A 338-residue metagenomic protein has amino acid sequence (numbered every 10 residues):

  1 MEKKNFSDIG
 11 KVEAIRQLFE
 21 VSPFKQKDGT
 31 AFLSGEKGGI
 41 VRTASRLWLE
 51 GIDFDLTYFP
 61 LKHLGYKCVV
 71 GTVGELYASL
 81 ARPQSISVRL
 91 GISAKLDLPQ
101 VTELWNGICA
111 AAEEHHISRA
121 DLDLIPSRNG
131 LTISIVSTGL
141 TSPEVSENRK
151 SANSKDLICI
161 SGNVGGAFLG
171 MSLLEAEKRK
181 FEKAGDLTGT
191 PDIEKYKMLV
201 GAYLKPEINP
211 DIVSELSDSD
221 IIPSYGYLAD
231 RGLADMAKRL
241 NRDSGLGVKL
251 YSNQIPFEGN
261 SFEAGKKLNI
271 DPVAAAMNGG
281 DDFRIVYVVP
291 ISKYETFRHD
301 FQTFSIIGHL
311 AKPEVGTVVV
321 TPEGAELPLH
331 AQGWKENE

Functional and structural regions predicted by a protein language model:
M1-E338: Helix-biased detector of long, well-ordered alpha-helical tracts
